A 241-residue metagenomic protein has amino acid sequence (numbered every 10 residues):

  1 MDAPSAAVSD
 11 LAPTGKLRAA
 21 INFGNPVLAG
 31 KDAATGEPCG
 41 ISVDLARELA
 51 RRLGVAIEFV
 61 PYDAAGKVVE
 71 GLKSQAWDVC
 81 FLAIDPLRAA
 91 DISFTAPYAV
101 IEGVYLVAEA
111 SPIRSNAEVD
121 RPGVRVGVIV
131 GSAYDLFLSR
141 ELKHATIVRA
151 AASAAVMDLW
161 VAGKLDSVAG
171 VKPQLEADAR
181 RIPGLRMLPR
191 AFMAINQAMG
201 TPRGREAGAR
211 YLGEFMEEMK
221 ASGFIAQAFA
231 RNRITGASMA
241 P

Functional and structural regions predicted by a protein language model:
M1-A83, R88-A90, R149, S222 (+1 more regions): Extracytoplasmic small-molecule ligand-binding "clamshell" domains of the periplasmic binding protein/Venus flytrap
M1-S9, A133-A150, M187, E217-P241: Ligand-binding clefts/hinges and TM-proximal coupling segments of bilobed small-molecule sensing domains
K16-F23, C39, A117-Y134, T146-I147: Short loop->beta-strand "edge-of-pocket" segments that line small-molecule binding or catalytic clefts across diverse
F23, V100-A110, A155, K172 (+2 more regions): Periplasmic-binding protein-like
A29-A34, A46-A56, T95-A96, D120-P122 (+3 more regions): Ligand-binding cleft/hinge of the Venus flytrap
G66, L82-D91, F137, V161-M193: A ligand-binding cleft/hinge motif common to bilobed small-molecule-binding domains
L87, A110-A117, V148, G204-R210: Short helix-loop capping/hinge motifs at secondary-structure junctions, enriched in acidic/polar residues
Y98, V107-R125: Flexible hinge/capping segments at coil-to-helix
